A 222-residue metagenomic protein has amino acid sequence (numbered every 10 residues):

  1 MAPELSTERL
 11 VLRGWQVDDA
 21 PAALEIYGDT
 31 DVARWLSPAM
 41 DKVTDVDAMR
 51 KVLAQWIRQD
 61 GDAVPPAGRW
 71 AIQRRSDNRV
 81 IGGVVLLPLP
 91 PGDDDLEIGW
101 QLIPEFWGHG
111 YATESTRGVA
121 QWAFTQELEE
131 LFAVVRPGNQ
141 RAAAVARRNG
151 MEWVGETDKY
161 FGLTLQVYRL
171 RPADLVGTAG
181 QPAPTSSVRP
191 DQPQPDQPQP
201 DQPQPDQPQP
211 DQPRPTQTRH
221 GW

Functional and structural regions predicted by a protein language model:
M1-E105, G118, W122, Q126 (+2 more regions): GNAT-family acyltransferases
V80-V84, V135-A146: Membrane-interacting alpha-helical segments
D95, A112, V135: Charged, low-complexity surface patches
W100, W107-T125, Q140-R148: Conserved acetyl-CoA-binding loop-helix of GNAT-fold acetyltransferases
Q126-V135: Conserved GNAT acetyl-CoA-binding A-motif
